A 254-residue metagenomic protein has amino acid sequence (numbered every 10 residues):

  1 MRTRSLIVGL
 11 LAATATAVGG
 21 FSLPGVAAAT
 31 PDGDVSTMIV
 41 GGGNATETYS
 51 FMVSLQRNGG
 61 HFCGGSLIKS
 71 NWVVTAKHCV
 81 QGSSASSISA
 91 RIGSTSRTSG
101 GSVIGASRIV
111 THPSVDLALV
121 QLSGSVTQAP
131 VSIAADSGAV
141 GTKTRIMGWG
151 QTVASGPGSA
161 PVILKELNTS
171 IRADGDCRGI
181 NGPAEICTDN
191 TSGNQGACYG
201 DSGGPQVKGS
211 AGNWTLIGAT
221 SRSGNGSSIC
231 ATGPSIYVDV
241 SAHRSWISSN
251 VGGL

Functional and structural regions predicted by a protein language model:
R2-G9, P24-D32, L67-V73, K77 (+2 more regions): C-terminal subregion of chymotrypsin/trypsin-like serine protease catalytic domains
L11-G20: Bacterial N-terminal signal peptides
T30-P31, G100-G105, I109, L117-N194 (+2 more regions): Chymotrypsin/trypsin-fold serine protease catalytic domain
P31-R57: N-terminal activation segment of mature serine protease catalytic domains
S50-S54, P130, I186, P205: Structural detector of coil-to-beta-strand junctions
S50-S70, G101: A conserved glycine-rich beta-strand in the N-terminal activation segment of trypsin-fold
L55, V73-A76, Q81-S114: Conserved H-D interstitial segment of serine endopeptidase catalytic domains
N58, H78-G82, G93-T98, S123-T127 (+6 more regions): Acidic glycine-/aspartate-rich tracts in secreted/extracellular proteins
